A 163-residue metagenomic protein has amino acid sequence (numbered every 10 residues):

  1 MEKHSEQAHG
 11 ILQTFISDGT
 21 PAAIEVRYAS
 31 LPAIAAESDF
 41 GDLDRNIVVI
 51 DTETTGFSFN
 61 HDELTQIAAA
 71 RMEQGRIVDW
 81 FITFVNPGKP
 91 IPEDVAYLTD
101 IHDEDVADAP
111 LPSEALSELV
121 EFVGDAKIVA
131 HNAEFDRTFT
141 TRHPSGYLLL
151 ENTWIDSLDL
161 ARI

Functional and structural regions predicted by a protein language model:
M1-G10: The two-metal-ion catalytic cores of nucleic-acid processing enzymes
H9-T153: Conserved non-catalytic scaffold segment of RNase H-like nuclease domains
P144, W154-I163: Short alpha-helix plus adjacent loop in nuclease-associated cores
